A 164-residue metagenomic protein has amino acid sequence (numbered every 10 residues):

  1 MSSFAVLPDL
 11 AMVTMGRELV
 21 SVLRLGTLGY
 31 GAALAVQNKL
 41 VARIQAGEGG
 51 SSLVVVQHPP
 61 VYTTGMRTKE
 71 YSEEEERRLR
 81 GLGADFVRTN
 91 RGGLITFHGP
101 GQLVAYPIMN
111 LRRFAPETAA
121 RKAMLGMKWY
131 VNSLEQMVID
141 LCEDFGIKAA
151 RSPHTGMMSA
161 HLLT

Functional and structural regions predicted by a protein language model:
S2-L162: N-terminal lobe of the biotin/lipoate ligase/transferase fold
